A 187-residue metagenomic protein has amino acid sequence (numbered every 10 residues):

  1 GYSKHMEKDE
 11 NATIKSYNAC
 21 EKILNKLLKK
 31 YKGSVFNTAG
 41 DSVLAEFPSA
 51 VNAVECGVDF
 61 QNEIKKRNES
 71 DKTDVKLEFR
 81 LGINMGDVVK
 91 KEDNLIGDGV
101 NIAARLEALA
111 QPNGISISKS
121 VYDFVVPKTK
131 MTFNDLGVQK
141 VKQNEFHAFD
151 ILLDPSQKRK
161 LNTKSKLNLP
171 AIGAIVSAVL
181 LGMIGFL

Functional and structural regions predicted by a protein language model:
G1, V89, P155-Q157: Active-site/binding-pocket entry motifs
G1-C56, E63: Catalytic NTP-binding/metal-coordinating core of nucleotidyl cyclase/transferase enzymes
A12, A19, I23, N52 (+4 more regions): Bimodal feature
K32-G40, S120-P127, P155-K160: Noncatalytic linker/hinge segments flanking ATPase motor cores
L44-F146, D150: Catalytic beta-strand-to-alpha-helix segment of the class III nucleotidyl cyclase homology domain
I151-F186: Long, domain-scale regions corresponding to catalytic signaling modules most often appended to membrane systems
